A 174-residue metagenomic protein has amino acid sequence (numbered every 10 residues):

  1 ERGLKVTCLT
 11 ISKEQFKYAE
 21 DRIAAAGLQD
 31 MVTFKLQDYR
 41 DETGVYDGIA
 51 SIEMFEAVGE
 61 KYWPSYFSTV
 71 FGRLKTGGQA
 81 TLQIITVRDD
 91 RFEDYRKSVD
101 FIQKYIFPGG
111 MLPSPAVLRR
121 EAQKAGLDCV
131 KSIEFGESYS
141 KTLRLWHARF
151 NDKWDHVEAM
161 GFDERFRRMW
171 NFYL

Functional and structural regions predicted by a protein language model:
L4-I11: Conserved SAM-binding motif I beta-strand of class I
L9, A26, Q37: Cofactor-binding loops of NAD(P)H-dependent oxidoreductases, dominated by short-chain dehydrogenase/reductases
E14: Conserved Rossmann-like nucleotide-cofactor binding loop
A19-E20: Conserved SAM-binding loop
Q29, Q37-I52: A short acidic, Gly/Pro-enriched loop at the edge of an enzyme's catalytic core that lines a small-molecule cofactor
S51-M54, L82: A short beta-strand submotif of the Rossmann-like class I SAM-dependent methyltransferase core that lines
P64-Q79: A short glycine-rich, Lys/Arg-flanked "PGG" loop and its adjoining helix->strand segment in the class I
T86-L174: Substrate-binding/catalytic lobe of Class I Rossmann-like enzymes that use SAM or dcSAM, i.e., the mid-to-C-terminal
